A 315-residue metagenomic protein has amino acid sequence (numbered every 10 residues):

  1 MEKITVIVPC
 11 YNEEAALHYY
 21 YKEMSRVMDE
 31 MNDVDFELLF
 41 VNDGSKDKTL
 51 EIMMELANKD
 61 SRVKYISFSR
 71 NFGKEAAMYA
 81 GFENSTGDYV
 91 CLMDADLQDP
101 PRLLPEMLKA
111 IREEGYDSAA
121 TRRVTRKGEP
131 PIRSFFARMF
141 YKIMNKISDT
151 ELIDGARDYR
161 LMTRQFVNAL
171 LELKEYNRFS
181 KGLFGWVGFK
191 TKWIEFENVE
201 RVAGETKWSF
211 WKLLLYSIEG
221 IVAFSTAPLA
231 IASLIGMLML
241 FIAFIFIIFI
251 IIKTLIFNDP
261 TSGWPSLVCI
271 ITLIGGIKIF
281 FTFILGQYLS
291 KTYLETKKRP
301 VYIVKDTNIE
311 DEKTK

Functional and structural regions predicted by a protein language model:
M1-R26, D33: N-proximal low-complexity "stem/linker" segments adjacent to membrane-targeting elements
A15-H18, D47-L56: Acidic helix N-cap motif at the loop->helix transition within catalytic regions of sugar-transfer enzymes
M28-V34, A57-R62: Short helix-capping segments at alpha-helix termini
N32-G44, I66-S67: Short beta-strand/loop segment that forms part of the nucleotide-sugar
N42-L50, L97-Q98: A conserved acidic beta->alpha catalytic loop
E55, R62, F68-R70, K74-N84 (+4 more regions): Acceptor/aglycone-binding surface of glycosyltransferases and processive sugar-polymer synthases
K142, F179-K315: Hydrophobic helical membrane-anchoring modules
